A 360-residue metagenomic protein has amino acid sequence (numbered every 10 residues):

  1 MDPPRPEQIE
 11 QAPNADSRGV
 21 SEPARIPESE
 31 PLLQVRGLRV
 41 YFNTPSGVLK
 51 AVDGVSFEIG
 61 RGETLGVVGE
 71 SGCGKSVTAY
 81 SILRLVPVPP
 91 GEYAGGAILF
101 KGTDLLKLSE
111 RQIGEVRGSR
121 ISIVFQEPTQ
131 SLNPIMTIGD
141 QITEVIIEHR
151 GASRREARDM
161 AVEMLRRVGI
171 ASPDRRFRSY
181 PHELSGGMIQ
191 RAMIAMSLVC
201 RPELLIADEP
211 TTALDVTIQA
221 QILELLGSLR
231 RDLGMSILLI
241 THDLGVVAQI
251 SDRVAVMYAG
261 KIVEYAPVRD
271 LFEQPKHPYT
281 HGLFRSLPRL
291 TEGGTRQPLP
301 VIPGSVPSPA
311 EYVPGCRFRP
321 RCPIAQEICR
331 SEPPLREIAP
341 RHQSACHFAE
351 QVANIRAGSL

Functional and structural regions predicted by a protein language model:
S29-E30, P267-L360: Charged, flexible cofactor/metal-binding loops and thiol motifs
E70, I206-P210, L214, I218-Q297: P-loop NTP-binding/switch modules centered on Walker-like glycine-rich loops
Y93-D104: Conserved ABC transporter NBD signature motif
T103-D104, E156-R175, F284-R285: Conserved ABC ATPase "signature" region
I142, I194, I218, I222: Hydrophobic anchor residue at the start of the ABC signature
S179-L184, M188: Conserved ABC ATPase signature
V199-E203: A short, proline-enriched helix->beta-strand linker immediately N-terminal to the Walker B motif in ABC-type P-loop
